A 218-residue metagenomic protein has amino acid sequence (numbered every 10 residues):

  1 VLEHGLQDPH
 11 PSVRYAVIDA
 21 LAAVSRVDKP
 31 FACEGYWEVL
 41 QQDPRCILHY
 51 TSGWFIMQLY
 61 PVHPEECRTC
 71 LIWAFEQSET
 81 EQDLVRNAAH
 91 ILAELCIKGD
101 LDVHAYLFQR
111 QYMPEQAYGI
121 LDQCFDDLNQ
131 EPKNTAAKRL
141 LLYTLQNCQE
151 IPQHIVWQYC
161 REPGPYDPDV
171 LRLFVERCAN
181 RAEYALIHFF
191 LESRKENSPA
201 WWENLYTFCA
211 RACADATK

Functional and structural regions predicted by a protein language model:
V1-K218: Non-catalytic all-alpha helical scaffold/repeat segments
